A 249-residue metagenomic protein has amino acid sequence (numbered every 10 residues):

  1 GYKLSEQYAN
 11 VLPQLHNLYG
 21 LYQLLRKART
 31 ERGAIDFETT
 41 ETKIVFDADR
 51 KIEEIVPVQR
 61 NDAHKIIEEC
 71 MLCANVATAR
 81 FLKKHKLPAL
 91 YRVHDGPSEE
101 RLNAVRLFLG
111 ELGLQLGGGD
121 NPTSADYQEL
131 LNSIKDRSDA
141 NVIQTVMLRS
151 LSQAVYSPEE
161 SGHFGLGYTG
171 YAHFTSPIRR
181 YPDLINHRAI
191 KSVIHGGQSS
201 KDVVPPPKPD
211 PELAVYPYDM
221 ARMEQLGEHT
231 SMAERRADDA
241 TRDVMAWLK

Functional and structural regions predicted by a protein language model:
G1-K249: Electropositive polyanion-binding surfaces
